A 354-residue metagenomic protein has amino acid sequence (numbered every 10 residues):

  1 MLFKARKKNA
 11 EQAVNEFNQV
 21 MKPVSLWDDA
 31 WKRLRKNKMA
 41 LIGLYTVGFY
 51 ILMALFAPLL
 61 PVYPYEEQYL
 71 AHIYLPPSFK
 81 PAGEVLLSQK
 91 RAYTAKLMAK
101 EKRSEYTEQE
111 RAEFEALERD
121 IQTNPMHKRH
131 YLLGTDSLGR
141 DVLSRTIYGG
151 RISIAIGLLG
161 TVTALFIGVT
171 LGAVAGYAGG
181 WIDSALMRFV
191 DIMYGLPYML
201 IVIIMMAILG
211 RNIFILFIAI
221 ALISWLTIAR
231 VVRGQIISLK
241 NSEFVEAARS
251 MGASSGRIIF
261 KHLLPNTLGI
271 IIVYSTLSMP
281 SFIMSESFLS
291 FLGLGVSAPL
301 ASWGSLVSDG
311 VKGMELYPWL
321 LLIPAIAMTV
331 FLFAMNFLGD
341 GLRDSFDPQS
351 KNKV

Functional and structural regions predicted by a protein language model:
M1-L165, V169, G313-I323, A327-A334 (+2 more regions): Gly/Trp-centered helix-boundary motif
T135-V354: Alpha-helical transmembrane segments of integral membrane proteins, especially multi-pass inner/plasma-membrane
